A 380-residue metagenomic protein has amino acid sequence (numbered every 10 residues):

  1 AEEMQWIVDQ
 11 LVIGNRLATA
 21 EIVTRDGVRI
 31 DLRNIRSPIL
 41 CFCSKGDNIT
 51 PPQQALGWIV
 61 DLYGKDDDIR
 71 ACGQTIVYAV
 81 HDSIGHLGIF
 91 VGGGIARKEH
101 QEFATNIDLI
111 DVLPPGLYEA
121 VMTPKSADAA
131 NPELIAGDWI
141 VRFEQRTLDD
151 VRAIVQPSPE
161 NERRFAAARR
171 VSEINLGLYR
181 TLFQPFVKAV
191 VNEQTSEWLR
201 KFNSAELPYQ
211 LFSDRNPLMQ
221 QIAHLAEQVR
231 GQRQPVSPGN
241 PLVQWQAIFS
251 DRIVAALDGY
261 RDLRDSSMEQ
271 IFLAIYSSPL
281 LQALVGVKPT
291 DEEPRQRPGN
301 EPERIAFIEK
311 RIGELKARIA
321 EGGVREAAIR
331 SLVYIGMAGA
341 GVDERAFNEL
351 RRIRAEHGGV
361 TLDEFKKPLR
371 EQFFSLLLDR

Functional and structural regions predicted by a protein language model:
A1-M4, Y179: Low-complexity, highly charged intrinsically disordered N-terminal segments that act as targeting/localization
M4-Q5, G73, L362: Alpha-helix initiation and N-capping motif
V12-A18, T24-I30, N34-S37, P51-N300: Alpha/beta-hydrolase-fold serine-hydrolase catalytic core, especially in secreted/extracellular enzymes
I35, C41-C43, D47: Short beta-strand/loop motif that positions the catalytic acidic residue of the alpha/beta-hydrolase fold
L40-C41, V60, R330-V333: Contiguous, well-ordered alpha-helical segments that form the cores/surfaces of helical PPI scaffolds
N48-P52, E344: Loop/helix-junction capping segments adjacent to catalytic residues or to phosphate/diphosphate-binding pockets
K288-R380: Small-residue-enriched hydrophobic alpha-helices in membranes
